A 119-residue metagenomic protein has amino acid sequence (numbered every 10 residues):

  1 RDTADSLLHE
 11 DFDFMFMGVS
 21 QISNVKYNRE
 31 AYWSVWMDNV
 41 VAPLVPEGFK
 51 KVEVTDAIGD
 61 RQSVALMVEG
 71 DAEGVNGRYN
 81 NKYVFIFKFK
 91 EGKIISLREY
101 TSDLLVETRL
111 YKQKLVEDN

Functional and structural regions predicted by a protein language model:
R1-S6, E10, K112-N119: Short, low-complexity N-terminal intrinsically disordered segments enriched in polar/charged residues
S6-G59: A solvent-exposed, acidic/Ser-Thr-rich amphipathic alpha-helical stretch
M37-N119: A beta-strand edge to alpha-helix "cap/lid" segment located at domain peripheries
